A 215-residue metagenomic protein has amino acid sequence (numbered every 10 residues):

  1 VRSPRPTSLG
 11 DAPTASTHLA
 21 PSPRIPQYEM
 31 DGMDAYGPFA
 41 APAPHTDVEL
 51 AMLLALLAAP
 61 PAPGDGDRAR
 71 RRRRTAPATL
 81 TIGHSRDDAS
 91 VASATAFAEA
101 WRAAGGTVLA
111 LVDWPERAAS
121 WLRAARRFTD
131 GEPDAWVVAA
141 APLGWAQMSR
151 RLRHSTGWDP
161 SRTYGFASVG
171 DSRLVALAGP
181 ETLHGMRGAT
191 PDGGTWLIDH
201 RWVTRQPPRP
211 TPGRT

Functional and structural regions predicted by a protein language model:
V1, A20, L50-L53, L57 (+2 more regions): Generic low-polarity alpha-helical segments
V1-A51, D113-P115, A119-W121, A141-Q147 (+2 more regions): Beta-alpha junction/loop-to-helix N-cap segments that form part of ligand/metal-binding clefts
P6, P13, A78-L80, R214: Intrinsically disordered/low-complexity terminal segments and short unstructured peptides
Y36-V112: An alpha-beta-alpha
A51-L54, L122, H184-R187, L197 (+1 more regions): Generic detector of well-ordered alpha-helical segments enriched in charged/polar residues, highlighting helical
L56, L177, R205-Q206: Residues that form generic nucleotide/phosphate-binding pockets
S90-G194: Extracellular/periplasmic bilobed ligand-binding domains
A189-T215: Extracellular/periplasmic ligand-binding modules, especially the Venus flytrap/periplasmic-binding
